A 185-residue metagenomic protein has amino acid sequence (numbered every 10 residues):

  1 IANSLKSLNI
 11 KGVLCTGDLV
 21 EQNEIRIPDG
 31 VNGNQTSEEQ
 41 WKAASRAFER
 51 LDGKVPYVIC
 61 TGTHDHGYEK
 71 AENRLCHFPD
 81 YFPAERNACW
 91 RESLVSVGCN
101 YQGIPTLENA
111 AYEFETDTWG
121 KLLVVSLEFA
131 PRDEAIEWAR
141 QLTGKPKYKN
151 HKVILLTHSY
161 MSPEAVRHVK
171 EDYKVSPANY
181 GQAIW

Functional and structural regions predicted by a protein language model:
I1-Q35: N-terminal active-site segment of His-dependent metallophosphoesterases
N3-G12, G53, T106-E113, T118-W185: His/acidic metal-ligating clusters that form di-metal
G17-D18, G62-T63, H158: Active-site glycine-centered loops adjacent to acidic/histidine catalytic or metal-binding residues that shape
Q22, H66, S162-P163: Active-site loop signature of alpha/beta-hydrolase-fold enzymes
I25-E137, K147-Y148: Extended active-site neighborhood of metal-dependent phosphoesterases/phosphodiesterases
